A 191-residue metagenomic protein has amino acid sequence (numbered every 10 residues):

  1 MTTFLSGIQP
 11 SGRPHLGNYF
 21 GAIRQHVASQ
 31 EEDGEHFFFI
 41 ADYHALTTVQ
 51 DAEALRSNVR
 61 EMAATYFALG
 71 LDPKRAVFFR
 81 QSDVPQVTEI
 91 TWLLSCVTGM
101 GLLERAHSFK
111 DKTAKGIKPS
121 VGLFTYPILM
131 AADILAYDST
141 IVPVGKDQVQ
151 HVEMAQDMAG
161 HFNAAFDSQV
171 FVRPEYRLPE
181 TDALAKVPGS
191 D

Functional and structural regions predicted by a protein language model:
T2-A132: N-terminal Rossmann-like or analogous alpha/beta NTP/dinucleotide-binding catalytic cores that position adenine
K110-D191: Active-site cores that bind ATP or allylic diphosphates and position pyrophosphate for catalysis
